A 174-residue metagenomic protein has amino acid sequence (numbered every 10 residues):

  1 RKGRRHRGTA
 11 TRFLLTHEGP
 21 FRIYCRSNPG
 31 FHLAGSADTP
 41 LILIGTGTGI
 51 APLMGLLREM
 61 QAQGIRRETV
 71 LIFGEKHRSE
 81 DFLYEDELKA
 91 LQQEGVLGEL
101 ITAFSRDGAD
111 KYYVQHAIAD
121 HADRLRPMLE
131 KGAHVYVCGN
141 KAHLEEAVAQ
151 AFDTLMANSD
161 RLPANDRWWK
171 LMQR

Functional and structural regions predicted by a protein language model:
R1-H32, Q61, R67-R174: Reductase modules of NAD(P)H-dependent flavoproteins
R26, A37-M60: Active-site beta-strand/loop microenvironment that shapes enzyme catalytic pockets
